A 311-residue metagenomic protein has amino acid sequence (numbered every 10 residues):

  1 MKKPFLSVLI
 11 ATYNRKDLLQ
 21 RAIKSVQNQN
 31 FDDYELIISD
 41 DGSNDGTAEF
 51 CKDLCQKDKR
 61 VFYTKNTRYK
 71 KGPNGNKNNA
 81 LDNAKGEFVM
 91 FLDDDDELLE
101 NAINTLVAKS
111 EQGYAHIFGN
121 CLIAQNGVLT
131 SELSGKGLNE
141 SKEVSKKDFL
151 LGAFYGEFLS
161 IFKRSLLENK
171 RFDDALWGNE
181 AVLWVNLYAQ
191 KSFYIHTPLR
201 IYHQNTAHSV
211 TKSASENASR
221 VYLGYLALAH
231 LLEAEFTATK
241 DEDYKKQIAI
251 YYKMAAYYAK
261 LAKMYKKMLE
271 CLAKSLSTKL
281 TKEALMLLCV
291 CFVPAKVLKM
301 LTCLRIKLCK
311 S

Functional and structural regions predicted by a protein language model:
N14-N28: Short, well-formed alpha-helical segments that are part of the catalytic scaffolds of diverse glycosyltransferases
S25, D40-F50, R68-K70, D93: A conserved acidic beta->alpha catalytic loop
G46, D96-K109: Acidic donor-binding/catalytic loop of UDP-sugar-dependent glycosyltransferases, especially processive GT2
N66-A84: Glycine-rich, basic loop-to-helix element that forms the pyrophosphate-binding segment of sugar-nucleotide handling
G75, I103-L166: Flexible acidic/His/Gly-enriched loops in nucleotide-sugar-dependent glycosyltransferase catalytic domains
V89: Short aromatic/hydrophobic "clamp" motif used to bind/position activated sugar donors
G135-S215: Conserved nucleotide-sugar donor-binding catalytic segment
L199-N205, K212-K240, Y265-S275: Catalytic core of nucleotide-sugar-dependent glycosyltransferases
